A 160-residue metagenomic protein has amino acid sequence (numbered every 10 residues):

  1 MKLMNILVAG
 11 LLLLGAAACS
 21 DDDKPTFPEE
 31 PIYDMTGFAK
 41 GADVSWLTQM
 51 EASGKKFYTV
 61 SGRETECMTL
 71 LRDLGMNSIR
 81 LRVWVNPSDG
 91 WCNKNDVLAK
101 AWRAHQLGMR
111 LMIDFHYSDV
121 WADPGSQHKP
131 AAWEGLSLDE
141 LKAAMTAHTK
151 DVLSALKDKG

Functional and structural regions predicted by a protein language model:
M1-I6: Positively charged n-region of N-terminal signal peptides that target proteins for export
L7-G15: Bacterial N-terminal signal peptides
A16-P31: Bacterial Sec-dependent N-terminal signal peptides
F27-L70: Boundary/entry segment of secreted carbohydrate-active catalytic domains
K40-V44, I79-L81, L111-F115: Hydrophobic faces of well-ordered beta-strands that scaffold small-molecule active sites in alpha/beta enzyme cores
M50-K56, W84-A99, D119-K142: Surface-exposed, active-site-proximal loop segments in enzymatic domains
S61-W84, M112: Catalytic domains of carbohydrate-active enzymes, especially glycoside hydrolases
N93-L111, K129-G160: An active-site-proximal structural segment forming one wall of the substrate-binding cleft that immediately precedes
